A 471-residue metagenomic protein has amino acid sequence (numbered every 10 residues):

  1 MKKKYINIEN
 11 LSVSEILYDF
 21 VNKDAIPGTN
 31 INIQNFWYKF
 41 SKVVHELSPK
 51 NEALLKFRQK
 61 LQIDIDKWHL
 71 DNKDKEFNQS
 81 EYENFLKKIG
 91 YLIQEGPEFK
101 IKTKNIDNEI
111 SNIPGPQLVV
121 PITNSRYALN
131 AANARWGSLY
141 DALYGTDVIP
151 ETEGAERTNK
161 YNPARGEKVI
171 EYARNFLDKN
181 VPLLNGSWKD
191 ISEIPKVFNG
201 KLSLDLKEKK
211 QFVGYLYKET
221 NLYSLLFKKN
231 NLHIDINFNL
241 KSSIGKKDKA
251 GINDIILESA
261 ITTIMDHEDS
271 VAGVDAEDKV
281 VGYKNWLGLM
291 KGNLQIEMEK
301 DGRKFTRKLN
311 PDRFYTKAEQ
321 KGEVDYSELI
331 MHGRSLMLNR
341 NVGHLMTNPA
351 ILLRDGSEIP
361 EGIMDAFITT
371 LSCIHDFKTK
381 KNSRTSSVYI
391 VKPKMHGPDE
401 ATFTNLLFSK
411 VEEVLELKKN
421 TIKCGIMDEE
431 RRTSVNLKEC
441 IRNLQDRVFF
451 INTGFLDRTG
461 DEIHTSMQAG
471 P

Functional and structural regions predicted by a protein language model:
K2-E76, E81-I93: N-terminal-proximal low-complexity accessory segments that begin disordered and transition into the first
K2-E9, G362, N382, Y389 (+3 more regions): Catalytic or ion-translocation cores adjacent to nucleophile or general acid/base/metal-coordination motifs in diverse
K2-K3, E81-N84, K88-F403, S409-K418 (+1 more regions): Catalytic alpha/beta active-site cores
I16-D19, Y38-H45, Q62-D64, I149-E153 (+3 more regions): Short acidic (Asp/Glu) and glycine-rich catalytic loops that position anionic groups and cofactors
N22, W37, S41-V44, Q62 (+9 more regions): Short, well-ordered alpha-helical packing segments
P27-G28, R340, G397, T453 (+1 more regions): Generic structural "secondary-structure junction" signal
